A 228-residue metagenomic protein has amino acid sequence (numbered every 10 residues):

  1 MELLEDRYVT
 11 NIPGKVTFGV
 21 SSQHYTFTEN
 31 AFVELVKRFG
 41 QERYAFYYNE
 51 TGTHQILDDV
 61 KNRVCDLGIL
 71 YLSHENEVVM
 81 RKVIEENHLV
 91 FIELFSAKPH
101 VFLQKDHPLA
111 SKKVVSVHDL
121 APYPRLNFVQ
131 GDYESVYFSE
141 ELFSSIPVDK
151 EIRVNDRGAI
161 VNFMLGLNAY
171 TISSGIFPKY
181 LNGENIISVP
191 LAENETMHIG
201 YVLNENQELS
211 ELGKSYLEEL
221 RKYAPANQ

Functional and structural regions predicted by a protein language model:
M1-S21, V36-Q41, E86-V90, S111: Short helix-loop hinge/linker segments at domain boundaries
P13-V79: Central regulatory/effector-binding core of bacterial HTH transcription factors
E29-A31, E77, V117, A121-S145: Secondary-structure junction motif
A31, E208-L220: Short amphipathic alpha-helical coupling segments at ligand-binding clamshell hinges and other catalytic/signaling
K61-V64, Q130-I187: Hydrophobic hinge/microswitch elements
V83-P99, L103-R125: Flexible hinge/capping segments at coil-to-helix
E86-I92, A97, G158-E208: Beta-alpha-beta core module
D106-V115, E193-E195, N206-G213: Short helix-loop capping/hinge motifs at secondary-structure junctions, enriched in acidic/polar residues
